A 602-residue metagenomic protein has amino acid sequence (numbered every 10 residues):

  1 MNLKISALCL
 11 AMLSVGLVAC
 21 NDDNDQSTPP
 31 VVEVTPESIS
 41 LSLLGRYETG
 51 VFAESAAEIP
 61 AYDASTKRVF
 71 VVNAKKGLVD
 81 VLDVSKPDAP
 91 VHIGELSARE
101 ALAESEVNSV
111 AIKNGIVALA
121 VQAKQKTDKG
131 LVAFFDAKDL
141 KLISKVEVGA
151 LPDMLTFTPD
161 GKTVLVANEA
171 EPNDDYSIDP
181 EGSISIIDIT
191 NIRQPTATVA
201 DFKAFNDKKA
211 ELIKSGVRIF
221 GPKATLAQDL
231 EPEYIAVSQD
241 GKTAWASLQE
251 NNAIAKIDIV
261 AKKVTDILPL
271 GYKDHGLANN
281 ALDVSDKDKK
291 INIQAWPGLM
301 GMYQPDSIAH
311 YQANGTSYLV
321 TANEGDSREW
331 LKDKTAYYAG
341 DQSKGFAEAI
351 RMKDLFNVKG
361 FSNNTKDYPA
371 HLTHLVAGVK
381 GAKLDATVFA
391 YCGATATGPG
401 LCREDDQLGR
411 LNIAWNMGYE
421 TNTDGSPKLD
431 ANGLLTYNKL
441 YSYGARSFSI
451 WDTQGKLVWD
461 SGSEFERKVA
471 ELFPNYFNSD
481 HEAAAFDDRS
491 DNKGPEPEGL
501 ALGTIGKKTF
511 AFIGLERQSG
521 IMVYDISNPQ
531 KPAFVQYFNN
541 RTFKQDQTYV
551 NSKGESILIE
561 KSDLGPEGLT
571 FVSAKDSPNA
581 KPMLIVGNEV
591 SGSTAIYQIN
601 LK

Functional and structural regions predicted by a protein language model:
M1-A7: Bacterial N-terminal signal peptides that target proteins for export
L8-S14: Hydrophobic helical h-region of N-terminal Sec-dependent signal peptides in bacterial secretory/periplasmic proteins
G16-A19: C-terminal motif of bacterial Sec signal peptides marking the signal peptidase cleavage site
N21-K602: Beta-sheet-rich non-transmembrane sensory/scaffold domains
